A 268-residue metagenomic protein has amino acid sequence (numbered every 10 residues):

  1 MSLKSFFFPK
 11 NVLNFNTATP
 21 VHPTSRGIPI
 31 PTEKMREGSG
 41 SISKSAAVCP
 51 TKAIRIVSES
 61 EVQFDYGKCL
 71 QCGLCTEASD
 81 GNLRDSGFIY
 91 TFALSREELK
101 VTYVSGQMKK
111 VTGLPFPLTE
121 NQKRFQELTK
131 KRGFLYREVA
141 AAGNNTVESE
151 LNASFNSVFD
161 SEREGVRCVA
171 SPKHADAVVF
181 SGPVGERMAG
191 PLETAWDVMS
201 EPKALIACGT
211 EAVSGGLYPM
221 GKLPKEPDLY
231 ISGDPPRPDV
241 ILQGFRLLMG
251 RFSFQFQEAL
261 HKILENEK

Functional and structural regions predicted by a protein language model:
M1, L74-G165, I263-E267: Flanking helices and flexible, charged tails adjoining ferredoxin-like Fe-S electron-transfer domains in multi-subunit
M1-K52: Ferredoxin-type iron-sulfur electron-transfer modules and their immediate structural context
P9-N11, A18, G27, K34 (+6 more regions): Fold-independent oxyanion-binding glycine-rich loops and adjacent beta-strand/coil segments at enzyme active sites
T24-G27, K131-F134, H174-A175: A short, charged/proline- and glycine-enriched loop that marks the coil->beta-strand transition at the N-terminal
P31, S41-G106: Iron-sulfur cluster-binding cysteine motifs and their immediate structural context in ferredoxin-like electron-transfer
S41-A53, G67-G81, R137-A153, T210-G216 (+1 more regions): Local cysteine-cluster metal-coordination motifs and their immediate loop/turn environment, predominantly Fe-S cluster
S149-L151, N156, R163-R246: Cofactor-cradling patches in redox/metallo enzymes
P238-K262: A charged, well-structured terminal subsegment
